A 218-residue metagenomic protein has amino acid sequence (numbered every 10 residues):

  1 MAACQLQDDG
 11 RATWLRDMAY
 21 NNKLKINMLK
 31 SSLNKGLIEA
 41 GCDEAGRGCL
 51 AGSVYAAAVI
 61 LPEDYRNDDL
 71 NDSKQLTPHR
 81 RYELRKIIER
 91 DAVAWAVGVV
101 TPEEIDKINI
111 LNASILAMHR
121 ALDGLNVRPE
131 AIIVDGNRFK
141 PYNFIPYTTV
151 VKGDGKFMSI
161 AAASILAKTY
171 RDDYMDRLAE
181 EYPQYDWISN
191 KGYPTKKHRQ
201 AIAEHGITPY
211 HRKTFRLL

Functional and structural regions predicted by a protein language model:
W14-L218: RNase H-like, Mg2+-dependent phosphodiesterase core, and more generally RNA phosphate-backbone-engaging helix-loop
